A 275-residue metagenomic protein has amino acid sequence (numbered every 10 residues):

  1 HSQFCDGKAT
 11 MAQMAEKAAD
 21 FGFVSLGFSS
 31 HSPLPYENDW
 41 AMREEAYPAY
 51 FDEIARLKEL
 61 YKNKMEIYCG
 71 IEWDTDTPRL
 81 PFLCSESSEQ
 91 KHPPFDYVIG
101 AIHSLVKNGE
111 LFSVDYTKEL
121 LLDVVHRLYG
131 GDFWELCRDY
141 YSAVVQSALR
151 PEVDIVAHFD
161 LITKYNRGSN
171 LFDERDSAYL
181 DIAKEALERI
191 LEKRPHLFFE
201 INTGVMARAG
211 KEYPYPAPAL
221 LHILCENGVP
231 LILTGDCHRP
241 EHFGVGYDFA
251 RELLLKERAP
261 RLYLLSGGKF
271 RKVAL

Functional and structural regions predicted by a protein language model:
H1, K8-M11, K164, S169-L275: Charged catalytic cores and adjacent phosphate/nucleic-acid-binding surfaces used for phosphate/nucleic-acid chemistry
H1, S30, C69-W73, A101-I102 (+3 more regions): A cross-domain feature marking catalytic cores of carbohydrate-active enzymes and several ubiquitous metabolic/repair
H1-F82, S87-H92, D96, E152 (+6 more regions): An N-terminally biased module of ancient metal coordination in phosphate/nucleic-acid-related enzymes
A18, V98, V156-H158, F199 (+2 more regions): Conserved, mostly hydrophobic/aromatic
G27-Y47, L105-G131, G168: Active-site gating loops and adjacent loop-to-helix segments of metal-dependent hydrolytic enzymes
K91-K107: Glycine-rich, aromatic-flanked loop segments that form ligand/cofactor-binding clefts across common enzyme folds
G130-Y179: Hydrophobic, aromatic-enriched interface-forming segments
